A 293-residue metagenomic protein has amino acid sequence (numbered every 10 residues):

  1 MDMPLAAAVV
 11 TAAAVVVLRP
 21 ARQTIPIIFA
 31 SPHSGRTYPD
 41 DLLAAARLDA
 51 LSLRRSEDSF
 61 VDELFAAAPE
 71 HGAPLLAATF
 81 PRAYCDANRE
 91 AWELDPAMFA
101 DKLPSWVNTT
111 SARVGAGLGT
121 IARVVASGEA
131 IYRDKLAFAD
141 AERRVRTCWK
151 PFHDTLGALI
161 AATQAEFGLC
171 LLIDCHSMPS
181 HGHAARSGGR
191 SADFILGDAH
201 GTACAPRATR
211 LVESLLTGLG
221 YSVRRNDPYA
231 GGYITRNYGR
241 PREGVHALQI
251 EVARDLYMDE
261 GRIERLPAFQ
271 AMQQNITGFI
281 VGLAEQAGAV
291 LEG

Functional and structural regions predicted by a protein language model:
D2-L172, S177-G293: N-terminal catalytic or cofactor-binding beta/alpha core of small enzyme domains
